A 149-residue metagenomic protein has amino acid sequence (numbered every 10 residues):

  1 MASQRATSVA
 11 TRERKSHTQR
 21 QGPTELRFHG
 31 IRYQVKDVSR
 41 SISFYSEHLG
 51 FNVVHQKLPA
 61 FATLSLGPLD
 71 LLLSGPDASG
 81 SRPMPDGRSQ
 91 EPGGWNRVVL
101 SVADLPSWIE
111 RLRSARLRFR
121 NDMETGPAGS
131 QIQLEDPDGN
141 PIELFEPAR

Functional and structural regions predicted by a protein language model:
A2-H29, N52-L100, S107-E135, E146-R149: Vicinal oxygen chelate
S41, Y45-S46, L112, G139: Conserved active-site tyrosine of GNAT-family acetyltransferases
P141-L144: Short glycine-/small-residue motifs
